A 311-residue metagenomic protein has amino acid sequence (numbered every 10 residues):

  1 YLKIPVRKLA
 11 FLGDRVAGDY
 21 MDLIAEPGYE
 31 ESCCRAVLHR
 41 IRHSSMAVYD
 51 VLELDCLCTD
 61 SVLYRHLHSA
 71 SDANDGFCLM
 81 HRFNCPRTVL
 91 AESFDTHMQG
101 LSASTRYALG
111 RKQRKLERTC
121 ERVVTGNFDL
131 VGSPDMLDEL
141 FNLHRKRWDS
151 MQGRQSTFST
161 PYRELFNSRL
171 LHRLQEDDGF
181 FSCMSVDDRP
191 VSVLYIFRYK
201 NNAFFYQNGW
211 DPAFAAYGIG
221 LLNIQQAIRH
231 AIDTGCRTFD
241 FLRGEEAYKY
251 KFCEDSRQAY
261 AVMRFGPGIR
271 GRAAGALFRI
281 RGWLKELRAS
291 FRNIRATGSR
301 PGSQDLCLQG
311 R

Functional and structural regions predicted by a protein language model:
Y1-D14, E53-A216, L306-R311: A conserved beta-strand-loop-helix scaffold within acyl/acetyltransferase catalytic domains
Y1-H81, K200-R257, M263-R264: Acyl-donor binding region in acyl/amide transferases
R35-H39, W148, H172, A289-R292: Polar/charged alpha-helical tracts
S61-D95, G100, F180, V186 (+2 more regions): Active-site/acyl-donor-binding loops of N-acyltransferases
